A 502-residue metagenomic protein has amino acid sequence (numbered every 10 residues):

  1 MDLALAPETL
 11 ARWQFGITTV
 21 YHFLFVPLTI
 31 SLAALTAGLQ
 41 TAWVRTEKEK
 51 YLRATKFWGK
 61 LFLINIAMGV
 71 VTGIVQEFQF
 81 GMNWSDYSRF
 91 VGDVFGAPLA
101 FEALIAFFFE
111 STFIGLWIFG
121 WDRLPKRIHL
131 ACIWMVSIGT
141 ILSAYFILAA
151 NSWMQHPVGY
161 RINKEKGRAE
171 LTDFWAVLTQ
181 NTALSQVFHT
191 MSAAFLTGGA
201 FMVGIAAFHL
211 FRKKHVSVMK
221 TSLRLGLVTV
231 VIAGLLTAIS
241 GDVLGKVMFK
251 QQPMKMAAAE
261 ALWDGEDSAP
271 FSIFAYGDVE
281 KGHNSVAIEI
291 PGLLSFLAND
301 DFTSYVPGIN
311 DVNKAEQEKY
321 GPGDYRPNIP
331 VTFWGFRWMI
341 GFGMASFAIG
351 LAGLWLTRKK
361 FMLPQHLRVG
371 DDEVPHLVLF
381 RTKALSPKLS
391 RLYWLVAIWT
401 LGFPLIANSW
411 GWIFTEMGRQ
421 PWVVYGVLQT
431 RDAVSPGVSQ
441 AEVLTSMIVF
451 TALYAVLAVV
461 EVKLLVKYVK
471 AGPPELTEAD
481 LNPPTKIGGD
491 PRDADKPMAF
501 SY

Functional and structural regions predicted by a protein language model:
M1-Y502: Polytopic transmembrane helical bundles with strong interfacial aromatic enrichment
